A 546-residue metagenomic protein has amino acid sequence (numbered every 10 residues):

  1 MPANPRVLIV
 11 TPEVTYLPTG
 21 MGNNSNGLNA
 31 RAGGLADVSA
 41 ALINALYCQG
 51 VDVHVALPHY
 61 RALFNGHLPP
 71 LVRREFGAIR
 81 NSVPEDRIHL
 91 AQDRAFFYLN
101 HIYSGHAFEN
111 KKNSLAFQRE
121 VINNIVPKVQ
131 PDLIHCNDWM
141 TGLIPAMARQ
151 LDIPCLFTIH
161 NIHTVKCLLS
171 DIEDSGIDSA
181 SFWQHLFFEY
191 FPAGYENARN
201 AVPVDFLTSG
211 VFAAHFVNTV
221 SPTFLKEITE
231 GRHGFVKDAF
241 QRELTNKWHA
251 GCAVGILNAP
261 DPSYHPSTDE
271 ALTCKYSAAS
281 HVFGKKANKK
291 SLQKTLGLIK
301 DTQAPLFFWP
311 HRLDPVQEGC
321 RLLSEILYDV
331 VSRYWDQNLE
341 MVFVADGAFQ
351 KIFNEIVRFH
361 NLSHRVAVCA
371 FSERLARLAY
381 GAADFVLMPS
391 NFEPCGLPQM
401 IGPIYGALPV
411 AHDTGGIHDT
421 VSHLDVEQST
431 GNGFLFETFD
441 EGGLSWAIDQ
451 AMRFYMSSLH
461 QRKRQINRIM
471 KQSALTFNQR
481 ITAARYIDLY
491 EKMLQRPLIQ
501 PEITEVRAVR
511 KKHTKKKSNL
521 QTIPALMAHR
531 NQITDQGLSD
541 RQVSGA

Functional and structural regions predicted by a protein language model:
M1-R530, G537, V543-A546: Catalytic cores of nucleotide-sugar-dependent glycosyltransferases that transfer UDP/GDP/TDP-activated
